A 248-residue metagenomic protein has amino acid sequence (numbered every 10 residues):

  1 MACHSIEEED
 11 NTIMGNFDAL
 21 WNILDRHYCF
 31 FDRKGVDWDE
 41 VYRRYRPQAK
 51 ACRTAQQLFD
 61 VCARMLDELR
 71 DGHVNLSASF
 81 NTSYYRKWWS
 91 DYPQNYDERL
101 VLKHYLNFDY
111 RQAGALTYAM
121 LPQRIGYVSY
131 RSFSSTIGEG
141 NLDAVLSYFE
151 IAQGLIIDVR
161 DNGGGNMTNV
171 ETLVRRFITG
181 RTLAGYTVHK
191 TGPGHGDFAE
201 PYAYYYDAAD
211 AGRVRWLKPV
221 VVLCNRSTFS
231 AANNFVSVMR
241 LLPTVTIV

Functional and structural regions predicted by a protein language model:
A2-Y206, P219: Flexible, low-complexity junctional segments that flank or bridge functional domains
P122, R215-L217, L242: Short, well-ordered coil/turn elements that cap or connect secondary structure elements
L155, F229, L242-V248: Short, well-structured beta-strand/strand-turn elements
D210-L223: Short, conserved helix/loop micro-motifs enriched in His/Cys and acidic residues
C224-A231: Active-site neighborhood of thiol-dependent amide/isopeptide-bond enzymes
